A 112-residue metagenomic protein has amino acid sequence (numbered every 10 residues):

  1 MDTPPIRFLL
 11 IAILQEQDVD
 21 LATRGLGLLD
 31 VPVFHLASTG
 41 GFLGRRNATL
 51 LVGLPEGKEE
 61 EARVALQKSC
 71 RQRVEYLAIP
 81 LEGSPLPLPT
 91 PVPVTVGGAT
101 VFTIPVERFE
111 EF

Functional and structural regions predicted by a protein language model:
M1-F112: Positively charged, small/polar-rich N-terminal and surface patches that mediate targeting and assembly and bind
